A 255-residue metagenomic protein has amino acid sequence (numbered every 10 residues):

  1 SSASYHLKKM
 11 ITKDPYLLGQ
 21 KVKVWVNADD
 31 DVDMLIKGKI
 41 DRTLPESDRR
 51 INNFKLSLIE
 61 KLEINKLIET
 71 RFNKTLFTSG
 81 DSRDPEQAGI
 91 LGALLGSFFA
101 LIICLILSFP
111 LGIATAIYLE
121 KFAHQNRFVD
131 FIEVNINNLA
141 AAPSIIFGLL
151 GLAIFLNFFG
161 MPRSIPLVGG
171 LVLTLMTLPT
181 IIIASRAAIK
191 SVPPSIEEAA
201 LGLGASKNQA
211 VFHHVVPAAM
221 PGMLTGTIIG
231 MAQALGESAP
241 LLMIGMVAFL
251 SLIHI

Functional and structural regions predicted by a protein language model:
S1-E86: Membrane-topology segments of multi-pass transport proteins
S82, Q87-I103, V129-A140, L156-G160: Alpha-helical membrane-interface segments at transmembrane helix boundaries
R83-D84, N137-L173: Generic hydrophobic transmembrane alpha-helix motif, especially the helices
C104-I136, L149: Transmembrane-helix boundary motif in ABC transporter permease subunits
P110-T115, V168, L175-I196, L224 (+3 more regions): Membrane-embedded alpha-helices of multi-pass transport/permease systems
P143, L203-G204, P217: Glycine/proline-centered hinge or cleavage motifs at structural transition points of membrane proteins
K207-I244: Transmembrane alpha-helices
H254-I255: Conserved small/polar residues in nucleotide/adenosyl-binding loops
